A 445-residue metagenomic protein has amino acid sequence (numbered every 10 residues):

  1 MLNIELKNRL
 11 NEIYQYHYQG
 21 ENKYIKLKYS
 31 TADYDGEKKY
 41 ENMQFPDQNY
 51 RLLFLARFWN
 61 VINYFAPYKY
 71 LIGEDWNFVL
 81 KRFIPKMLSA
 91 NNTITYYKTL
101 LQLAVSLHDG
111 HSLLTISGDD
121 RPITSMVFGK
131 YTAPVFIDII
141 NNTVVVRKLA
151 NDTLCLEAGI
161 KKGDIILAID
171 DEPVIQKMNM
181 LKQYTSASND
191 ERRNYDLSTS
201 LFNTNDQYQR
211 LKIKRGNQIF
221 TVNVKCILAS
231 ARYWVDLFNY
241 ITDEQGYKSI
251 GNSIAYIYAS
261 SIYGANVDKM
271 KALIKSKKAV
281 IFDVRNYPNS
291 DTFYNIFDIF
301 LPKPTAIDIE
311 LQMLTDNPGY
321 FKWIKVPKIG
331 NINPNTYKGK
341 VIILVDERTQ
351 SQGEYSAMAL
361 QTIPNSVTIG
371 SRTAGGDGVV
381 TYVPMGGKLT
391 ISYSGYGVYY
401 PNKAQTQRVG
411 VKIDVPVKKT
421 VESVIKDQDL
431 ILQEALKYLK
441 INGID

Functional and structural regions predicted by a protein language model:
M1-G36, Y68-N141, D206-R210, R215-E244 (+2 more regions): Extended, small/polar residue-biased N-terminal targeting/export presequences and adjacent propeptide/linker tracts
L2-Q15, K161, L167, E172-K277 (+2 more regions): C-terminal, low-ordered peptide segments at domain boundaries
I4-L10, Y16, K23, M43-V61 (+3 more regions): PDZ/PDZ-like domain segments forming the peptide/carboxylate-binding groove, activating on the N-terminal beta-strands
Q48, V61-I72, M87-N91, I116-R121 (+2 more regions): Cleft-lining beta-strand/loop regions that shape enzyme active-site pockets
R51-L55, V61, W76-V79, F83 (+5 more regions): Stable alpha-helical elements in mature extracytoplasmic
F58, E157-R192, I281-D283, L360 (+3 more regions): Conserved PDZ fold ligand-binding element
T381-D414, V421: C-terminal structured "cap/appendage" subdomains that terminate the fold
V415-D445: Low-complexity, Gly/Ser/Thr/Pro-rich intrinsically disordered linker/tail segments
